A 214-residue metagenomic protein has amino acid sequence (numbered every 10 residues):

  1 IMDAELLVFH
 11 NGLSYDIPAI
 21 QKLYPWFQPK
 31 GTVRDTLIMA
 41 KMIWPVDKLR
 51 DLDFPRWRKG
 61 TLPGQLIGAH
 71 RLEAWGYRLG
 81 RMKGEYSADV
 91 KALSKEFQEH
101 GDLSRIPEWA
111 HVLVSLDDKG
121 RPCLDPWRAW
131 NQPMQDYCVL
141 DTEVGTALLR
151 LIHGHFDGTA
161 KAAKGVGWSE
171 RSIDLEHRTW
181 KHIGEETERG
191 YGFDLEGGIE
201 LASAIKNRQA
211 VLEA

Functional and structural regions predicted by a protein language model:
M2-H153, D157-G158, L175, W180-I183: Active-site-proximal helix-loop-helix substrate-binding element of RNase H-like nuclease domains
E85, E143-V144, L151-A162, E188-G192 (+1 more regions): Intrinsically disordered or highly flexible coil/loop and linker segments, enriched in small and charged/polar residues
W130-P133, Y137, G167, G190 (+1 more regions): Non-transmembrane, amphipathic alpha-helical segments
F156-D174: Short, glycine/acidic-rich hinge or "gate" loops at secondary-structure transitions that mediate conformational
R171-A214: Extended, well-ordered alpha-helical scaffold/bundle regions in very large, multi-domain proteins
